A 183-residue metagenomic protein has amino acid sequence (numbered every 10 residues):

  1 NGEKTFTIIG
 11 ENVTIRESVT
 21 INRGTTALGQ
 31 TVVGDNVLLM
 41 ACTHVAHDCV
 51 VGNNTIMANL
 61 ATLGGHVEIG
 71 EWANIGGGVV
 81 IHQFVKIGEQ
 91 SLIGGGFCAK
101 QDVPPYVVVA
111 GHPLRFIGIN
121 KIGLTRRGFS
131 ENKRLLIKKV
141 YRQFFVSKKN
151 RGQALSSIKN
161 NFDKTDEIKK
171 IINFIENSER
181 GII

Functional and structural regions predicted by a protein language model:
N1-R115: Structural signal for interior beta-strand "rungs" in well-ordered beta-sheet cores of soluble enzyme domains
G2, F6, N12, Y106 (+1 more regions): Terminal amphipathic alpha-helical/low-complexity segments used for targeting or macromolecular assembly
